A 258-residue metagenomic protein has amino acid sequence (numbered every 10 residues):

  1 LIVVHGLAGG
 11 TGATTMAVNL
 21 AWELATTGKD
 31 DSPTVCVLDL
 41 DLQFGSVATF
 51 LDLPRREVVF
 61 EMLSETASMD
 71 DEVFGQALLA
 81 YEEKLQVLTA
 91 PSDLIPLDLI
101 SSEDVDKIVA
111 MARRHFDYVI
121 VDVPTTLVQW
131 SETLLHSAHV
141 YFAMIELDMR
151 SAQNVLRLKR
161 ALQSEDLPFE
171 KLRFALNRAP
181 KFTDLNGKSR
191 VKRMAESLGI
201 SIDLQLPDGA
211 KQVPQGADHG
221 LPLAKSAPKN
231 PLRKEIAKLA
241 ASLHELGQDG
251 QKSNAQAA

Functional and structural regions predicted by a protein language model:
I2-Q43, T49: Walker A/P-loop phosphate-binding motif and the immediately C-terminal alpha-helix
L7, E146-L147, L172-L185, Q205-Q212: G-domain G4 guanine-recognition motif of GTPases
G28-V87, K192: Phosphate-binding loop that captures ATP/GTP phosphates
T66-V123, L127, A152: Cytosolic-facing regulatory segments adjacent to core modules
M111-R114, L127-M149: Inter-motif core of Ras-like GTPase G domains
L156-F169: Conserved C-terminal guanine-recognition region of P-loop GTPase G domains, centered on the G4
R178, M194-L223, I236: Beta-strand-loop-alpha "switch" segments that mediate conformational coupling across diverse proteins
D218-A258: NTP-binding/hydrolysis catalytic cores, primarily Walker-type P-loop NTPases
